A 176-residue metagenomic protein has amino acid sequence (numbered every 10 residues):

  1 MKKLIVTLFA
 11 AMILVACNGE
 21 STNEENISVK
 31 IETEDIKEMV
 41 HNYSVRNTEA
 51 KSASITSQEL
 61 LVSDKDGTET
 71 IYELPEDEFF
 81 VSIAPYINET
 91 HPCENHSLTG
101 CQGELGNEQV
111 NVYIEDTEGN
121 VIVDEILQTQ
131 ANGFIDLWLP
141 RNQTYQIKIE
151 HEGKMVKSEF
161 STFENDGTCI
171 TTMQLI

Functional and structural regions predicted by a protein language model:
I13-A16: C-terminal motif of bacterial Sec signal peptides marking the signal peptidase cleavage site
N18-E20: Bacterial signal peptide processing site
H41-Y43, T48, A53-E94: Transition segment at domain starts
S54, K154-I176: Structured interaction patches on ligand/partner-binding surfaces of diverse proteins
F80-I126: Mid-length scaffold segments of soluble, non-membrane domains
T129-L137: Glycine-centered loop-to-beta-strand initiation motif
D136-T144: Short Pro-Gly-centered beta-turn/loop motif in secreted/extracellular proteins
Q143-H151: A short, solvent-exposed beta-strand micro-motif common in secreted/extracellular proteins
